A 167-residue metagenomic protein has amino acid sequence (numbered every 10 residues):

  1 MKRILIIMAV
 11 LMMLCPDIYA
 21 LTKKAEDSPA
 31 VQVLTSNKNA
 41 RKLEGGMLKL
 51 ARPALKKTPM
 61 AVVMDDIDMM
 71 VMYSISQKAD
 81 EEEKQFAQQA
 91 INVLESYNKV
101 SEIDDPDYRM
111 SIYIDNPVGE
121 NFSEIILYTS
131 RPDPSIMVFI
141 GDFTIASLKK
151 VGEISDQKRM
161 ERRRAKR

Functional and structural regions predicted by a protein language model:
I4-M13: Sec-dependent N-terminal signal peptides
C15-T22: Sec/Tat signal peptide C-region and signal peptidase I cleavage site
K23-K84: Early exported N-terminus immediately downstream of N-terminal targeting peptides
D27, G141-R167: C-terminal partner/receptor-binding element of secreted or periplasmic proteins
D65-M70, D105-R109, F122: Extracytoplasmic
Q88-P117, R163-K166: Short Gly/Thr-rich strand-loop-strand
Y113-L148: A short, solvent-exposed beta-edge/loop patch
